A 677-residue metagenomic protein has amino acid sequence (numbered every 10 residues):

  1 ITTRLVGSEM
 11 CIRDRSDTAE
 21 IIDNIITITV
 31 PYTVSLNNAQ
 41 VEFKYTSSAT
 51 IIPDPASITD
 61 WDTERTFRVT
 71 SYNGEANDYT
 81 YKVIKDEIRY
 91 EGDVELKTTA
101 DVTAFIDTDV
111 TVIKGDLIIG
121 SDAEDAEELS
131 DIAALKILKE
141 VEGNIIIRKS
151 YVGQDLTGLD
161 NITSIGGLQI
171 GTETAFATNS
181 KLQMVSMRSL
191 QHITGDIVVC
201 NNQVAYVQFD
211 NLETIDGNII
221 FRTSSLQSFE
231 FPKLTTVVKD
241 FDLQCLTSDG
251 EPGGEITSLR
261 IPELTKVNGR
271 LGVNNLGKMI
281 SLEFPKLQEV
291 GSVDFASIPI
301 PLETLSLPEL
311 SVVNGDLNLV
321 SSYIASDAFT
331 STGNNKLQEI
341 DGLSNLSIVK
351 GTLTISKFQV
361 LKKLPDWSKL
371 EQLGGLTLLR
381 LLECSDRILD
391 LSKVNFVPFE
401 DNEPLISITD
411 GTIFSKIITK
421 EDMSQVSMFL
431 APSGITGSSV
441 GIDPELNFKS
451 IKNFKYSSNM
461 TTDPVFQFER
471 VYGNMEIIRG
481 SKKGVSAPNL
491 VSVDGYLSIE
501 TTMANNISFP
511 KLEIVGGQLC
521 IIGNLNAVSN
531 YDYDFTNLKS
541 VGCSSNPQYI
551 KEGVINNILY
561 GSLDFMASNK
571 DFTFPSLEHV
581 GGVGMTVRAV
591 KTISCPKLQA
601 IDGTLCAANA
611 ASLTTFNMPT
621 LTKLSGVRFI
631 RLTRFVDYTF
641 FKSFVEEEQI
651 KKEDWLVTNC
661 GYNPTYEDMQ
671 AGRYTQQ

Functional and structural regions predicted by a protein language model:
I1-G7: Positively charged, low-complexity/disordered segments
S8-E9, R13-E95, F105-I106, T111-G115 (+1 more regions): Beta-rich interaction/scaffold domains
Y90-A100, G115-S130, A134, E140-A205 (+15 more regions): Concave beta-strand-loop units of leucine-rich repeat
T675-Q677: Short, solvent-exposed mixed-charge patches
